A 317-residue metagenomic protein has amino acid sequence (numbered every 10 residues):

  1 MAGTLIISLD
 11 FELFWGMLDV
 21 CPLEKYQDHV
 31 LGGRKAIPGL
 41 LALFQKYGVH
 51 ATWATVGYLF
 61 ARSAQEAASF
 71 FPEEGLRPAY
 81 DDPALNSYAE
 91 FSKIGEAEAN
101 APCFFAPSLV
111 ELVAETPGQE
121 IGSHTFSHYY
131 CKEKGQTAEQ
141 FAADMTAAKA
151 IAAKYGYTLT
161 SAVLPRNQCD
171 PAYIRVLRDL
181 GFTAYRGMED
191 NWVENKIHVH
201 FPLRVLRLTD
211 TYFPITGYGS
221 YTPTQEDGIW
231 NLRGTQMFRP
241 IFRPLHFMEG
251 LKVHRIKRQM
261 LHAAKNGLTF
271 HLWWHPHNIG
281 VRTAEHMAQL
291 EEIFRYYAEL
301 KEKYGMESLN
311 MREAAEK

Functional and structural regions predicted by a protein language model:
M1-E115, M287, Y296-Y297, E307: Active-site beta->alpha N-cap acidic-glycine motif
T4-S8, H50-T52, G118-G122, L159-S161 (+3 more regions): Structural preference for beta-strand elements that scaffold enzyme active sites
D10, F44, H124, A162 (+3 more regions): Conserved, mostly hydrophobic/aromatic
F14-M17, L59-Q65, Y129-K134, C169-Y173 (+4 more regions): Short catalytic/ligand-binding loop motif for oxyanion handling, primarily in non-cytosolic enzymes, centered on
T55-A61, F126-S127, A162-C169, D190 (+1 more regions): Short, solvent-exposed turn/loop segments enriched in Gly/Ser/Thr/Pro and often Arg
N86-S87, F91-C103, I151-K154, T158 (+1 more regions): Active-site-adjacent pocket scaffolds in enzyme catalytic domains
T125-A147: Glycine-rich phosphate-binding "P-loop"
A184-E189, H246, G250-K317: C-terminal domain-boundary segment and adjacent tail
